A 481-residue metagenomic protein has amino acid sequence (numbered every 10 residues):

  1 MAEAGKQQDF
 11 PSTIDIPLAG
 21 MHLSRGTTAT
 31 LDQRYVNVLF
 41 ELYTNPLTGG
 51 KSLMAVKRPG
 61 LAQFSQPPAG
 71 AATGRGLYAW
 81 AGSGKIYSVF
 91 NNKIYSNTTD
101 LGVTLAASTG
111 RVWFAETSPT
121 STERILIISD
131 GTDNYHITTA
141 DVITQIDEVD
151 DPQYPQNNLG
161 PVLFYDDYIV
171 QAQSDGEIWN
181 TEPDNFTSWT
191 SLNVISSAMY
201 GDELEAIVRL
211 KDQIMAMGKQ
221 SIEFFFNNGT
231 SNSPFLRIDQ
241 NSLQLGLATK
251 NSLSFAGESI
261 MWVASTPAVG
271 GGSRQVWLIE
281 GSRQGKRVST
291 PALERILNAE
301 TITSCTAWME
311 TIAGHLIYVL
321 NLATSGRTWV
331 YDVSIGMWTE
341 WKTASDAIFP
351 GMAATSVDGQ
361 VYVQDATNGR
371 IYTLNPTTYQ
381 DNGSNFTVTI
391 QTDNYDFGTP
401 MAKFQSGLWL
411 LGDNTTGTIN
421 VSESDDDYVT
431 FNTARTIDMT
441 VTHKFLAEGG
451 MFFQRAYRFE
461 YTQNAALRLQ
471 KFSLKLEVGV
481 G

Functional and structural regions predicted by a protein language model:
A2-G102, A106-I125, S242-I260, S265-G481: Beta-sheet repeat architectures centered on beta-propellers
R75, G160, E205, D212-Q213 (+2 more regions): Beta-propeller and closely related beta-sheet repeat lectin domains
N97, I137-T139, E177-N185, S422-D425: Conserved Ser/Thr-centered positions that define the repeating blades of beta-propeller domains
T98-D100, T138-D141, D184-N185, N228-T230 (+2 more regions): Short loop/turn segments that connect beta-strands within beta-propeller blades
E116-V149: Hydrophobic or amphipathic alpha-helical targeting/insertion segments
T139-Y165: Asp-box/WD-like beta-propeller blade repeats and closely related beta-sheet repeat scaffolds
E177-Y200, S231-I238: Short, flexible helix-coil linker/hinge segments at the edges of structured domains or between repeats
M215-Q240: Surface-exposed extracellular loop regions of Gram-negative outer-membrane beta-barrel proteins
